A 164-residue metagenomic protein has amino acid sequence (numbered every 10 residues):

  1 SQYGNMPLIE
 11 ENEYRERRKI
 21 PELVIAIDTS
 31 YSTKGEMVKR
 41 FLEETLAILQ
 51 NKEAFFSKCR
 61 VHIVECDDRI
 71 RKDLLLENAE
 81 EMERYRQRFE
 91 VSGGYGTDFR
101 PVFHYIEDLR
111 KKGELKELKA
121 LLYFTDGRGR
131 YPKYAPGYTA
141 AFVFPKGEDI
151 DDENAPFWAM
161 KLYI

Functional and structural regions predicted by a protein language model:
S1-V24, Y31-E36: Acidic, polar low-complexity linker/tail segments
N12-R18, N51-F56, N78-E81, G113: Short, conserved, surface-exposed binding loops centered on an aromatic residue
P21, Y31-V64, P136-G137: …and closely analogous acidic/polar surface helices at protein-protein or active-site interfaces in A-domain-like
E22-V24, H62, E117-L122: Structural motif
A26, V64-C66, F124, V143: Short hydrophobic segments within beta-strands
D28, F41, D126: Hydrophobic, well-ordered secondary-structure elements that form the walls of internal hydrophobic environments
I70-L75, E81-R130, F144-E153, Y163-I164: Von Willebrand factor
Y131-A135: Short, T/G/N/S-enriched strand-turn elements that build extracellular solenoid repeat scaffolds
